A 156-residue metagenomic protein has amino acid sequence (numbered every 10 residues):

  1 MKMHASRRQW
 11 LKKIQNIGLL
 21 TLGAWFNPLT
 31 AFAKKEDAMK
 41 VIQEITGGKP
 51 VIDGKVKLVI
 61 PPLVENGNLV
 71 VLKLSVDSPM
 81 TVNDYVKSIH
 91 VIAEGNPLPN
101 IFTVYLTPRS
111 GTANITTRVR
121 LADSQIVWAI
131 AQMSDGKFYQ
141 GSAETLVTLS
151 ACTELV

Functional and structural regions predicted by a protein language model:
M1-T21: N-terminal secretory signal peptides and thylakoid transit peptides that target proteins across membranes
M3, A24-K57: C-terminal segment of N-terminal export signals and the immediately downstream linker at the start of the mature
V71-P79: Short edge beta-strand/loop segments characteristic of extracellular beta-sandwich folds
P97-R120: An anionic, turn-rich surface loop/hairpin at beta-sheet edges that serves as a generic interaction/coordination patch
A122-I126: Extracellular Ig-like/FN3 beta-sandwich strand-entry sites
S134-Q140: Short acidic/polar inter-strand loop motif in beta-rich domains
E144-T148: Short beta-strand edge segments in extracellular beta-sheet folds
